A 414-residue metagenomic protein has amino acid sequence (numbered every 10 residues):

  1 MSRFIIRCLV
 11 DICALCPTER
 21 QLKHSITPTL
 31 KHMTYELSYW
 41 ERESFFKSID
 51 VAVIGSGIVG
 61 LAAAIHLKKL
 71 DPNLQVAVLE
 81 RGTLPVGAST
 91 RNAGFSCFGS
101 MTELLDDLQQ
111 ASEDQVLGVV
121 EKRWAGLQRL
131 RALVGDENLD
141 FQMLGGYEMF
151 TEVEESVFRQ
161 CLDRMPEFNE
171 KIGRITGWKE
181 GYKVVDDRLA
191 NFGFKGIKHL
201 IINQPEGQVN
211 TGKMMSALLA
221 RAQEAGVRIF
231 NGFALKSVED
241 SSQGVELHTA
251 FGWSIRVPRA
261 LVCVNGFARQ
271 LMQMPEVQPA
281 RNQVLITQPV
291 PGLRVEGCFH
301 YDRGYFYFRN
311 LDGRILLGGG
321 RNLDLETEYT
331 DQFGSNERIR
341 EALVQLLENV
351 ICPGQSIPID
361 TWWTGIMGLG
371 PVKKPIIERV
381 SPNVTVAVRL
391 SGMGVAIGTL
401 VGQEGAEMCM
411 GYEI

Functional and structural regions predicted by a protein language model:
I5-C13, R20-V51, K69: Extreme N-terminal leader/targeting segments of oxidoreductases
H66, L84-Q142, V157-Q160: Conserved FAD-binding subdomain of flavin-dependent enzymes
D71-R91: Glycine-rich FAD pyrophosphate-binding loop
T102-L108, A132-L144, E148-S216, A225: Flavin (FAD/FMN) cofactor-binding and adjacent substrate-gating region of FAD-dependent oxidoreductase domains
N231-G244: A conserved short coil-to-beta-strand element within the FAD-binding core of flavoproteins
T249-V295: Central helical "cap/lid" subdomain
L293-K374, E378-V380: Active-site lid/adjacent beta-loop-alpha segment flanking the redox-cofactor pocket in flavoenzymes
S356-I414: C-terminal catalytic lobe of FAD-dependent flavoproteins
